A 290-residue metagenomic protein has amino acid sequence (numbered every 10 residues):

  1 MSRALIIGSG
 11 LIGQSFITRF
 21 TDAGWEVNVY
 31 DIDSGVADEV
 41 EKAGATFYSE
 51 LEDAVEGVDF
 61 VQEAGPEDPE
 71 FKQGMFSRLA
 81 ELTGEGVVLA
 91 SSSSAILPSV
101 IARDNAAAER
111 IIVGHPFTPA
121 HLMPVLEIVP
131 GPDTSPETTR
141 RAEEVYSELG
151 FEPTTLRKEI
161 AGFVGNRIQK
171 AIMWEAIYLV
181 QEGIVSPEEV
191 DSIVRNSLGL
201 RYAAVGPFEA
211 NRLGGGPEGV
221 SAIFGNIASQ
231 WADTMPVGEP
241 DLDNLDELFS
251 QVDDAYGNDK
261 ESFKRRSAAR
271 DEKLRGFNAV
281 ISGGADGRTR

Functional and structural regions predicted by a protein language model:
M1-F47, D53: NAD(P)+-binding Rossmann beta1-loop-alpha1 motif at the extreme N-terminus of oxidoreductases
S2, I6-S9, F16-T18, E182 (+1 more regions): NAD(P)-dependent Rossmann-like dehydrogenase/reductase catalytic/cofactor-binding core
I7, Y30, Y48, A64 (+3 more regions): Structural motif
A23-W25, D33, E41, L126-E159 (+1 more regions): Internal alpha-helical scaffold of NAD(P)-dependent oxidoreductase catalytic cores
V27, V61, L89-A90, I111: Hydrophobic/aromatic residues located in beta-strands of well-ordered beta-sheets within soluble catalytic
I32, A45-V88: Rossmann-like NAD(P)-binding element
A37-V40, M75, L79, I101-A102: Hydrophobic packing residues within well-ordered alpha-helices of enzyme cores
S91-K158, G162, N166: Rossmann-fold dinucleotide-binding core
